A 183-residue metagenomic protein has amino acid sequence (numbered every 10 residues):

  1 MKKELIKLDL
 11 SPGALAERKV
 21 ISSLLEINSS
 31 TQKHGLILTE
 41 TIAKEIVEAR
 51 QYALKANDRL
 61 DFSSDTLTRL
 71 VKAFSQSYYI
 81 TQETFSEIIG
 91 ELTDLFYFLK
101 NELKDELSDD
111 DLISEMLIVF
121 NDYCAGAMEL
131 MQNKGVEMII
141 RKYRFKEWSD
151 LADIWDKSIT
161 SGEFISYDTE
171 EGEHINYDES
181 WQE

Functional and structural regions predicted by a protein language model:
M1-K3, W181-E183: Non-Sec secretion/translocation targeting segments of pathogen effectors
K2-Y52: Short terminal alpha-helical segments
L36-W181: Acidic, low-complexity, intrinsically disordered interaction modules
